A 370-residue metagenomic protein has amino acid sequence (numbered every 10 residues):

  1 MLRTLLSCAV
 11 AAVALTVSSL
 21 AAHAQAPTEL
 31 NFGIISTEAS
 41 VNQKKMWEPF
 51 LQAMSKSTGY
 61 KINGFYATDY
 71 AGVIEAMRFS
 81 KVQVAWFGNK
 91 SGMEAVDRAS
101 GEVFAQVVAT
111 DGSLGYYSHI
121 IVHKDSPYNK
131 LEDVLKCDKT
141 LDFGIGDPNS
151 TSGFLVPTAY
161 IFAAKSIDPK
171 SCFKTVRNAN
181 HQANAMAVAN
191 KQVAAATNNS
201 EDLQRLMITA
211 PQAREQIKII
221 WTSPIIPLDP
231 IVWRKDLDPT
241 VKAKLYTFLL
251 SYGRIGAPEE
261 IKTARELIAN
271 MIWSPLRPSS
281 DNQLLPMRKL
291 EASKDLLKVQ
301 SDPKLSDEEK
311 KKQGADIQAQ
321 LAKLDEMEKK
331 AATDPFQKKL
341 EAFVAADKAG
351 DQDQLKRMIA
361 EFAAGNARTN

Functional and structural regions predicted by a protein language model:
M1-T4: Positively charged n-region of N-terminal signal peptides that target proteins for export
S7-S18: Bacterial N-terminal signal peptides
S19-A24: Sec/Tat signal peptide C-region and signal peptidase I cleavage site
P27-K56, A67, K90, T110-N190: Bilobed "Venus flytrap"/periplasmic-binding protein-like clamshell domains and structurally analogous long
T28, E38-A39, K45-P49, V241-N370: An extracytoplasmic/periplasmic, membrane-proximal ligand-sensing/linker region
N31-S36, Q43, A109-H119, P211-Y246 (+1 more regions): Periplasmic-binding protein-like
M77-R78, V134, V188-A189, I231 (+1 more regions): Hydrophobic residues within well-ordered alpha-helices
W86-S100, F162-A163, A187-N190, A194-E215: A ligand-binding cleft/hinge motif common to bilobed small-molecule-binding domains
